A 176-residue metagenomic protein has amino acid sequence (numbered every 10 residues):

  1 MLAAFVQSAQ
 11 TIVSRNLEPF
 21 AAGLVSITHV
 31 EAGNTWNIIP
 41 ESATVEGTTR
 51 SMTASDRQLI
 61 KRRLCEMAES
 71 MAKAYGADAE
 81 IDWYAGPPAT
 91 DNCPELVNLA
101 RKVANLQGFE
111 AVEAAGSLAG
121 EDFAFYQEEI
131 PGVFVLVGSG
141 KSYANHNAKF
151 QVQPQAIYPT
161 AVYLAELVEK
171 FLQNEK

Functional and structural regions predicted by a protein language model:
M1-N92, S117-G120, A124: Midchain, well-structured core segments that form catalytic/ion-binding scaffolds
E66, S70, N98, Y158-V162 (+1 more regions): A broad detector of short, well-ordered amphipathic alpha-helices that serve as recognition/interaction surfaces
T90-V103: Short, low-order "capping/linker" segments at domain edges
F109-N174: Zn-dependent metallopeptidase/amidohydrolase metal-coordination segment
